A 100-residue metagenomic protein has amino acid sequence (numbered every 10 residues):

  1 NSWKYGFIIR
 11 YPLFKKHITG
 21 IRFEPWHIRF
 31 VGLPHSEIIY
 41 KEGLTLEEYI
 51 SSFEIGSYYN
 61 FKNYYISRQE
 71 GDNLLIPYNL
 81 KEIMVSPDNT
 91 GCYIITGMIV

Functional and structural regions predicted by a protein language model:
N1-L13: Long, well-ordered alpha-helical scaffolding segments within enzyme catalytic domains, especially pronounced
W3, R22-E24, N89: A short, structural micro-pattern
F7, W26-I28, Y93: A broad, low-specificity signal marking well-ordered, structured residues that form hydrophobic/aromatic
P12-K15, V31, G97-M98: Active-site-proximal beta-strand/loop segments in catalytic clefts of secreted hydrolases
K15-I21: A glycine-rich, coil/turn loop motif that links secondary-structure elements
I21-L33: Histidine-centered catalytic micro-motifs
P34-V100: Low-complexity, Gly/Ser/Thr/Pro-rich intrinsically disordered linker/tail segments
